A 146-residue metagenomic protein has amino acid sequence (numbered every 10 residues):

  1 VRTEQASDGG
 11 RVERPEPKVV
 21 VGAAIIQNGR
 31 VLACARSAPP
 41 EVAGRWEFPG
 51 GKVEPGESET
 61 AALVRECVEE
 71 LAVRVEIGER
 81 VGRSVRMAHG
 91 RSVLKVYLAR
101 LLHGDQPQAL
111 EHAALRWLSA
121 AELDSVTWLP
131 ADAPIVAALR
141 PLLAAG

Functional and structural regions predicted by a protein language model:
V1-G10: N-terminal amphipathic/basic-hydrophobic helices that include classical n-h-c signal peptides and signal-anchor
R2, V64, V68, A72-G78 (+1 more regions): HhH-family (HhH-GPD) DNA N-glycosylase catalytic core used in base-excision repair
G9-L32, K52, R83: Conserved N-terminal beta-strand and adjoining loop/helix that marks the start of the Nudix/MutT-like hydrolase domain
V19-V21, G29, S92-K95, A113: Change "...and in nucleic-acid phosphodiester-cleaving endonucleases..." to "...and in nucleic-acid processing enzymes
R30-E69, V73: Conserved Nudix-box catalytic region and its N-terminal flanking loop in Nudix hydrolases and closely related
R74-V75, R83-P107, R116-A120, L139: Active-site-adjacent beta-strand/loop module that shapes the phosphate/pyrophosphate-binding cleft
G104, A120-P134: C-terminal structural segments of small proteins and small subunits
A131-G146: Charged phosphate-binding loop/patch that engages nucleotide di/tri-phosphates or the phosphate backbone of nucleic
